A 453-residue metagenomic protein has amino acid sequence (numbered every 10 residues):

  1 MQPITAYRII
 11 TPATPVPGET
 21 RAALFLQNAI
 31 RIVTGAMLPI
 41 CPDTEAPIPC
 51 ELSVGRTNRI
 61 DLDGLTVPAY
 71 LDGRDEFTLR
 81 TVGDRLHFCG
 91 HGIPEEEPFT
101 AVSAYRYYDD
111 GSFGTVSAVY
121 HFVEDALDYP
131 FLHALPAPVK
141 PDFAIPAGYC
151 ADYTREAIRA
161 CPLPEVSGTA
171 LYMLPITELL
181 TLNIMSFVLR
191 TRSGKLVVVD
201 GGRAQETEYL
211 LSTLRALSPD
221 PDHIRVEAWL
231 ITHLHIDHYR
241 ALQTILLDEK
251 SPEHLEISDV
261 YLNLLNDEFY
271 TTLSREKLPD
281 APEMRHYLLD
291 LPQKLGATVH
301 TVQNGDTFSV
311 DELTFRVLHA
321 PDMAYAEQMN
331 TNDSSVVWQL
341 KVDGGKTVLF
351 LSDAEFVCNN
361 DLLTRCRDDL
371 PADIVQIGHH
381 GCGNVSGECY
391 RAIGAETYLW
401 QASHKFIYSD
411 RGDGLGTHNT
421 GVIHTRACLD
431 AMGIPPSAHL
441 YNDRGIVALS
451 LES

Functional and structural regions predicted by a protein language model:
M1-E156: Contiguous, structured surface segment used for ligand recognition
I9-E19, A104-D110, V199-R203, E227-I231 (+2 more regions): Second-shell loop/turn segments in exported
S53-V54, H87-C89, V188, L196-D200 (+9 more regions): Structural recognition of the beta-strand scaffold that forms the well-ordered cores of secreted hydrolase catalytic
I158-I224, Q293, T301-P371, I446-S453: Core dinuclear metal-dependent hydrolase active-site scaffold
L182-N183, Q205, L234-R240, D267-Y270 (+5 more regions): Active-site environment of divalent metal-dependent phosphoester hydrolases
K195, Q205-L265, R365-C382, I393-L399: Active-site metal-binding motif and surrounding structural segment of the metallo-beta-lactamase
Y239-P252, F269-P282, G387-R391, R411: Metal-dependent catalytic neighborhoods of phosphoester/phosphodiester hydrolases
E256-D259, D267-N332, T397, A402-S453: Binuclear metal-ion centers of metallo-dependent hydrolases, dominated by the metallo-beta-lactamase
